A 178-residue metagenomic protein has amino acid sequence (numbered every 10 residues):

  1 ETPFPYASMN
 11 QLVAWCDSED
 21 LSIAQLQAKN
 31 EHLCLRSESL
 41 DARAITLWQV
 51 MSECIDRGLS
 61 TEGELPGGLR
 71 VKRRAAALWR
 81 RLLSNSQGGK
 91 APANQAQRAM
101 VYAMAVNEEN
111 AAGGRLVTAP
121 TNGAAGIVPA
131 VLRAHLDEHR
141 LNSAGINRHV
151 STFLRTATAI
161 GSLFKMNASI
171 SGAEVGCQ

Functional and structural regions predicted by a protein language model:
E1-E38: Mobile "lid/hinge" segments at catalytic clefts and subdomain interfaces of large enzymes
C34-A173: Accessory "access/gating" subregions that flank catalytic or transport cores
Q178: Active-site pocket-lining segment
